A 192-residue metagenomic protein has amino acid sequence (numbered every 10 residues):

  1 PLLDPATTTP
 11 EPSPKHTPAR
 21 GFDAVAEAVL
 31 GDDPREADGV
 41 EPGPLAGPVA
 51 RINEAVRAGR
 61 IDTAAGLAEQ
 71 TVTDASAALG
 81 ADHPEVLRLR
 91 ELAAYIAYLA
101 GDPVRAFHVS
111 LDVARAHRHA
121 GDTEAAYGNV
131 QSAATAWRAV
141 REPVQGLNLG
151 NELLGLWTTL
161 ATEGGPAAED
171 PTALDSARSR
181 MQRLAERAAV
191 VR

Functional and structural regions predicted by a protein language model:
P1-P44: Low-complexity, proline/glycine-enriched flexible segments
D38-A77: Alpha-helical segment of the N-proximal tetratricopeptide repeat
P48-R51, A68, R90-A93, S110 (+3 more regions): TPR repeat positional signature
A55, R90, A97, H117 (+3 more regions): Residue at a conserved register position within TPR or TPR-like alpha-solenoid repeats
V72-A77, L111-R118, A134-T135, L154-T159: Amphipathic alpha-helical segments of tetratricopeptide repeats
G80-P84, T123-E124, G164-P171: Helix N-cap/loop-to-helix boundary motif
